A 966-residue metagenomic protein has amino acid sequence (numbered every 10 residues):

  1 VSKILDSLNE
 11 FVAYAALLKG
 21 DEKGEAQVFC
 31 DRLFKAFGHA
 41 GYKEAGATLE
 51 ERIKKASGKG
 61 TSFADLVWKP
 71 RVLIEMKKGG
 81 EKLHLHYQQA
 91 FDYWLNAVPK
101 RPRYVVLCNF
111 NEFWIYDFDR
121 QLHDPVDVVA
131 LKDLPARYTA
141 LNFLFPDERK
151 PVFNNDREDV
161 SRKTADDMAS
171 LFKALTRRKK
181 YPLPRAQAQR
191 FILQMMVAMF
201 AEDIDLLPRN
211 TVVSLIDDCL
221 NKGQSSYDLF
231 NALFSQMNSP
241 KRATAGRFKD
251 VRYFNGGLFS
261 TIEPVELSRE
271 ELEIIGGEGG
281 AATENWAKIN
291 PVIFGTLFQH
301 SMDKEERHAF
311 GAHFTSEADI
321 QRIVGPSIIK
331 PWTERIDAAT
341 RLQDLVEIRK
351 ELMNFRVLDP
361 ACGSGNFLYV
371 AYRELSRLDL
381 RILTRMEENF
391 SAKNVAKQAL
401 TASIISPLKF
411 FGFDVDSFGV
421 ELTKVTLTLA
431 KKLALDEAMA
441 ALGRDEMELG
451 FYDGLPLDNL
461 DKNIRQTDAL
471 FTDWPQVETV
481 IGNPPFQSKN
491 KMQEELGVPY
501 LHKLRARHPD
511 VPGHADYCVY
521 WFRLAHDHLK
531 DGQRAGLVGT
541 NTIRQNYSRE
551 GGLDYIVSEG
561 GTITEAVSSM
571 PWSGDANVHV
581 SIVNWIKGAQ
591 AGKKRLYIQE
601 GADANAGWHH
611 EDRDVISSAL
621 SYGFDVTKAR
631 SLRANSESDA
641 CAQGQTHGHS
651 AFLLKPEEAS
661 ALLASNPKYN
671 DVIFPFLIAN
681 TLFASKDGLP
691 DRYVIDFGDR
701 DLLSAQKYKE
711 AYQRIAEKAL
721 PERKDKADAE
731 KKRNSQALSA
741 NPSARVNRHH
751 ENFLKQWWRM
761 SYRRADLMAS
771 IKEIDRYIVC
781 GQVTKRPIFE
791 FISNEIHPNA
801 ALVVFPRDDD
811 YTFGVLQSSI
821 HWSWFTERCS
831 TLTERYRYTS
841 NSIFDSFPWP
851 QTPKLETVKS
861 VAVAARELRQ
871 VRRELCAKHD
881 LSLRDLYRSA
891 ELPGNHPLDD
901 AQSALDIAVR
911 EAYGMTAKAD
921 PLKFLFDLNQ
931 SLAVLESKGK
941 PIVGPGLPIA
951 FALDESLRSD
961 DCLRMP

Functional and structural regions predicted by a protein language model:
V1-Y104, F118-L122, P146, A765: A short, conserved, highly charged catalytic patch centered on acidic carboxylates
S2-Y14, A136-E374, K409-L422, T426 (+14 more regions): Preference for the N-terminal adenyl/adenosyl cofactor-binding alpha/beta module
E10-L18, E75-K77, K150-R157, A174-P182 (+13 more regions): Glycine- and acidic
Y42-A47, T211-L215, R335-M353, L375-L408 (+1 more regions): Flexible phosphate/Mg2+-sensing switch loops adjacent to catalytic phosphate-binding sites
A56-T61, L83-Q89, A97-R103, E112-K163 (+20 more regions): Signature of N6-adenine DNA methyltransferases within the class I
K78, L95, V519, E600-V863 (+2 more regions): Polybasic, glycine- and aromatic-enriched phosphate-binding surface used to engage nucleic acids
E306, D337-R356, S403, E446 (+5 more regions): Flexible, glycine/threonine-enriched loop-and-boundary segments that flank and lead into catalytic domains of large
C362, K707-K718, K724, P848-P966: Non-catalytic DNA-recognition/assembly elements of restriction-modification systems
